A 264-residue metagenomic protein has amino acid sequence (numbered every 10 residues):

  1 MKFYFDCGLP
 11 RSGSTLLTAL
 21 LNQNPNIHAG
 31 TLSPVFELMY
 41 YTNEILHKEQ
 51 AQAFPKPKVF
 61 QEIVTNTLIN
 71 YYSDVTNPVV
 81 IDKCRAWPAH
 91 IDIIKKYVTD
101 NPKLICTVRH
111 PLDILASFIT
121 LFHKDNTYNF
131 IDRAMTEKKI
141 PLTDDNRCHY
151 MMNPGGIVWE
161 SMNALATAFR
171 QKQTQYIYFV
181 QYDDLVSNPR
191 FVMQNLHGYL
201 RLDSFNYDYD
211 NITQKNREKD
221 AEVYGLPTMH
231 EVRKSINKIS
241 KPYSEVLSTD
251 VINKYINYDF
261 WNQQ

Functional and structural regions predicted by a protein language model:
M1-L68, D74, K215-E222, L226: PAPS-dependent sulfotransferase catalytic core
M1-Y4, D144-G155, N163, T167-Q171 (+2 more regions): PAPS-dependent sulfotransferases, especially Golgi type II membrane carbohydrate sulfotransferases
P10-S12, Q23, P34-F36, A86-P88 (+4 more regions): Short, solvent-exposed loop/turn segments at secondary-structure junctions
G13-I27, I94-T99, I119, F179-S204: PAPS/PAP-binding and catalytic site of the sulfotransferase fold
Y40-I45, I94, A116-T120, N126-Y128 (+2 more regions): Short aromatic-enriched loop/helix-cap "lid" or pocket-rim segments at secondary-structure transitions that line
Q61-S73, A116-Y199, V251, Y255 (+1 more regions): PAPS-dependent sulfotransferase catalytic domain
L68-I93: Glycine-rich phosphate-binding loop used to anchor ATP phosphates in small-molecule kinases, encompassing both
K83, I94-L121: Conserved phosphate-donor/acceptor-positioning beta-strand/loop module used by diverse small-molecule
